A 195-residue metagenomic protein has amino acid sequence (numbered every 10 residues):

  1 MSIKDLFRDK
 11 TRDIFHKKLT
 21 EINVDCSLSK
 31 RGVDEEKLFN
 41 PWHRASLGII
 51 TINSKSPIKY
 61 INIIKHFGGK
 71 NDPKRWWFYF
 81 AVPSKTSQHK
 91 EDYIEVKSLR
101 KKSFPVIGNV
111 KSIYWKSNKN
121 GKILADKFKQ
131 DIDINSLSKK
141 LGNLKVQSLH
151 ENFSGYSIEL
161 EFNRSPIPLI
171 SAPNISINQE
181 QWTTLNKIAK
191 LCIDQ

Functional and structural regions predicted by a protein language model:
M1-K37: Short, extreme N-terminal leader segments that mark the start of a protein/domain
R12-H16, L47-I49, V82, K145-V146: Intrinsically disordered, low-complexity boundary segments flanking structured domains
L28, G32-S46, G69-K74, S84-Q195: Charged, low-complexity intrinsically disordered regions
L47, I58-Y60, R75-Y79: Broad gene-expression machinery/nucleic-acid interaction feature
T51-K55: Active-site beta-strand termini and strand-to-loop segments that position acidic
S56-I58, F67-K70: Cysteine-centric segments in proteins
H66, F78-P83: Small-residue-enriched, tightly packed secondary-structure blocks
